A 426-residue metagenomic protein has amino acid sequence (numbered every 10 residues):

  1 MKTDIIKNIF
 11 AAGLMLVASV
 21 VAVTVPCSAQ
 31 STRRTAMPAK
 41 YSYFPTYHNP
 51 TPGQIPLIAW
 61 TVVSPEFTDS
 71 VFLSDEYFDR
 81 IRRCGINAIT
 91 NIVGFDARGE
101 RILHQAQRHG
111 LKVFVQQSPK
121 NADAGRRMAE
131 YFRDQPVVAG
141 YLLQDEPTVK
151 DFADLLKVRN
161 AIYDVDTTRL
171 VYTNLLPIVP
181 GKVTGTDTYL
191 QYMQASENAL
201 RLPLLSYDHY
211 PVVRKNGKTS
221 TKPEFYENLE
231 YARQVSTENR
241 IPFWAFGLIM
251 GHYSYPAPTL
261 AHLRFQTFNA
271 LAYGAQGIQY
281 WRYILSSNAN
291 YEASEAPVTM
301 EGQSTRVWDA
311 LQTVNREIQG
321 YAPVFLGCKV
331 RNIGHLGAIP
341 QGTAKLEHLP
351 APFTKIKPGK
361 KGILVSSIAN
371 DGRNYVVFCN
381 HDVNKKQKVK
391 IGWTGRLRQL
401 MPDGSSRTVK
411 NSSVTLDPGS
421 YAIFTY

Functional and structural regions predicted by a protein language model:
M1-D4, C27-R33: Basic/polar N-terminal segments that are highly enriched at the extreme N-terminus, encompassing both cleavable
K2-G13: Bacterial N-terminal signal peptides that target proteins for export
A11-G13, A22, S31, L170: Intrinsically disordered, low-complexity serine/threonine-rich segments
A18-C27: C-terminal segment of classical bacterial N-terminal signal peptides
Q30-R396, M401-Y426: Glycan-processing catalytic domains of CAZymes
